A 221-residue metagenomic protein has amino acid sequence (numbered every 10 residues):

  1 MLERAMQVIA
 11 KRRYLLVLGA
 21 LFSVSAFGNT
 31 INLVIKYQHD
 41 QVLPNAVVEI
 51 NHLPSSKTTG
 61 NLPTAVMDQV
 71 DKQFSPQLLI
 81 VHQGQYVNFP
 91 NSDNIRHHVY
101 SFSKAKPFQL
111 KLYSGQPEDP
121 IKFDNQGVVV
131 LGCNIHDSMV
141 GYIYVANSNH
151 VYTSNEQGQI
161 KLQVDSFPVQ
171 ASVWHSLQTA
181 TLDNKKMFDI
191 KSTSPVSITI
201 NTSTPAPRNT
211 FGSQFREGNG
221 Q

Functional and structural regions predicted by a protein language model:
S23-S25: N-terminal signal peptide c-region/cleavage motif recognized by signal peptidases
F27-Q38, P205-R208: A short, Gly/Thr-enriched small/hydrophobic beta-strand-prone motif that recurs across taxa
I31-Y37, V48, F89, G158-I160: A short, amphipathic beta-strand motif
H39-P63, N94, D137-M139, S166-P168: Short, ordered, surface-exposed loop/turn motifs in non-cytosolic proteins
E49-V66, F102-P107, V145-H150: Short amphipathic beta-strand segments in non-cytosolic proteins
S56-H82, Y86, D119-P120, K186-Q214 (+1 more regions): Extracellular beta-sheet/turn segments enriched in Thr/Pro/Gly and aliphatic residues
Y86-N91, L131, P168-Q178: A short, solvent-exposed beta-strand micro-motif common in secreted/extracellular proteins
E118-P120, Q157-V164: Short, surface-exposed beta-strand/beta-hairpin micro-motifs centered on an aromatic residue
